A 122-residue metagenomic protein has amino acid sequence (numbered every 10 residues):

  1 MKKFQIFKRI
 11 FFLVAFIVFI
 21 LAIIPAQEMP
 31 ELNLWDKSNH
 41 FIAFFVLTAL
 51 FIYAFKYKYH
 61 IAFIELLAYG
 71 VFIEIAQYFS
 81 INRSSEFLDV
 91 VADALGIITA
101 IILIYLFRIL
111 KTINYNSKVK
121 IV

Functional and structural regions predicted by a protein language model:
M1-A49, E65-L66: "…centered on the first transmembrane helix and the immediately adjacent amphipathic helix/loop
M1-I24, L88-V122: Terminal transmembrane helix and immediately flanking juxtamembrane interfaces of multi-pass membrane proteins
F19, A49-L50, V71, I75 (+1 more regions): Alpha-helical transmembrane segments of multipass membrane proteins
I24-P25, F55-K56, I81-N82, R108: Short helix-capping/hinge motifs at transmembrane helix termini and TM-loop junctions
E31-K37, I75-V91, L95-I98: Interfacial helix-loop-helix junctions of multi-pass membrane proteins
I42-Y59, I97-R108: Membrane-interfacial alpha-helical segments at the cytosolic side of multi-pass membrane proteins
A54-F55, Y59-Q77: Membrane-embedded catalytic cores of phosphoryl/pyrophosphoryl-handling enzymes
A62-L66, R83, K111-Y115: A general structural signal for short secondary-structure boundary/capping elements
